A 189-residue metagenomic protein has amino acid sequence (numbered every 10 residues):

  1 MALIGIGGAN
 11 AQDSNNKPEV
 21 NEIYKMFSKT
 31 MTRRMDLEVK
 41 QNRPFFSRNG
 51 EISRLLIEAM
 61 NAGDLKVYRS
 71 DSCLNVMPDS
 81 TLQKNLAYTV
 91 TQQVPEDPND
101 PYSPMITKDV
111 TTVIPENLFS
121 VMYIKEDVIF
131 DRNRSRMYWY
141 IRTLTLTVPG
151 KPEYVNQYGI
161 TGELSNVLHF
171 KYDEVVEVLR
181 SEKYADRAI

Functional and structural regions predicted by a protein language model:
M1-K17: Bacterial Sec-dependent N-terminal signal peptides
G7-N10, L65, P152: Compositionally biased, intrinsically disordered low-complexity regions
Q12-N133, E174-I189: A domain-level signal for the mature, folded cores of soluble proteins
L118-R132, Y138-V155: Conserved short secondary-structure elements within globular domains
Y140-R142, T147, Y154-I189: Domain-length functional cores that host ligand/cofactor binding and catalytic or interaction surfaces in mature
